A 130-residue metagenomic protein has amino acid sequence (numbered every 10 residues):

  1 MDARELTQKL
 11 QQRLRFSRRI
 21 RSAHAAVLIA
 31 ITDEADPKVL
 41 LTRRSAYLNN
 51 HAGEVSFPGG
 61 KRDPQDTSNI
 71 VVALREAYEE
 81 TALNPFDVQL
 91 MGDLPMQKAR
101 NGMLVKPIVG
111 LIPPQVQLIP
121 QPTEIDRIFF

Functional and structural regions predicted by a protein language model:
M1-S56, K61-I119, I125: N-terminal leader/linker segments that precede catalytic domains of diphosphate-processing enzymes
E124-F130: Short, intrinsically disordered, charge-balanced linker/junction segments flanking boundaries in proteins
